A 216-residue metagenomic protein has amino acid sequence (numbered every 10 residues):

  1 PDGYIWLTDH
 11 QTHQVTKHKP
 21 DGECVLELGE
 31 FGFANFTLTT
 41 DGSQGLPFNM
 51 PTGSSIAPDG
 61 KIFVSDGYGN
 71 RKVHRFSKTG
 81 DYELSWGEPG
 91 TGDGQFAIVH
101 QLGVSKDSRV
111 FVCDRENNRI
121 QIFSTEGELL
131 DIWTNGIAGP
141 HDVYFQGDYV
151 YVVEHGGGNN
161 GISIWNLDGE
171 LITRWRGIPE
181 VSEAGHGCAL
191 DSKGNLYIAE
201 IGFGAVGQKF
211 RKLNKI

Functional and structural regions predicted by a protein language model:
P1-I216: Eukaryotic scaffold repeat domains enriched in small/polar residues
